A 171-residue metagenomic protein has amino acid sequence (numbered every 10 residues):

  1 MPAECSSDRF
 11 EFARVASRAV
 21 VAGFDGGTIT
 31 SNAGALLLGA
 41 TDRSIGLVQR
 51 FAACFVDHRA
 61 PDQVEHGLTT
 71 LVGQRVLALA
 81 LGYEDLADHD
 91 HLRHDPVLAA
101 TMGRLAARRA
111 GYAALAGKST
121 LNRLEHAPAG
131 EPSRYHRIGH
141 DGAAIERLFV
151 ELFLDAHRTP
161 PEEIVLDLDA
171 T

Functional and structural regions predicted by a protein language model:
M1-T171: Dynamic "connector" segments at or just before major functional cores
